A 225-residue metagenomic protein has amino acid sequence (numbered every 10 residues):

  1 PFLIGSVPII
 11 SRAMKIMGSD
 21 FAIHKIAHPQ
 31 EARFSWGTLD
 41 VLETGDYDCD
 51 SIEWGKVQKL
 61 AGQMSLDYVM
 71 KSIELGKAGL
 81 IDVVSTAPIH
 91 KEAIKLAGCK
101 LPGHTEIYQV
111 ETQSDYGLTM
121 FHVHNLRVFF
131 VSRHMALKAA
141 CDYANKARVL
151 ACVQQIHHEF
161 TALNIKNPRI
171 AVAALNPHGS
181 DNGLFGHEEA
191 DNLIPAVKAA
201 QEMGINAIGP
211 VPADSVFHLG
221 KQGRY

Functional and structural regions predicted by a protein language model:
P1-H104, A147-Y225: Contiguous, glycine/small-aliphatic-enriched amphipathic segments in soluble metabolic enzymes
V7, D46, T112, H134-M135: Short loop segments at secondary-structure junctions
R33-W36, T119-N125: Short glycine/proline-enriched loop/turn "hinge" motifs that connect secondary-structure elements and lie
D40-V41, G117-T119, V128: Conserved beta-strand scaffold positions in the cores of enzyme catalytic domains, especially in NTP/NDP-utilizing
Q109-H122: FAD-binding core/adjacent interface of flavoenzyme oxidoreductases
F121-L150: Ligand-binding beta-strand-loop-alpha-helix segment within the catalytic cores of soluble metabolic enzymes
